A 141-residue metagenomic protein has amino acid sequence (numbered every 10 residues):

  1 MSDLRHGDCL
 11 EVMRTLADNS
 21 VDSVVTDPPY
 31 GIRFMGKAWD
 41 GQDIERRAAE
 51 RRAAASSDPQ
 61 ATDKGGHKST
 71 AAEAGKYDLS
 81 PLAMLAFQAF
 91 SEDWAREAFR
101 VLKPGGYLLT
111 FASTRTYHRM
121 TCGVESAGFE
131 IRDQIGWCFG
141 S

Functional and structural regions predicted by a protein language model:
M1-S141: Core catalytic lobe of class I
